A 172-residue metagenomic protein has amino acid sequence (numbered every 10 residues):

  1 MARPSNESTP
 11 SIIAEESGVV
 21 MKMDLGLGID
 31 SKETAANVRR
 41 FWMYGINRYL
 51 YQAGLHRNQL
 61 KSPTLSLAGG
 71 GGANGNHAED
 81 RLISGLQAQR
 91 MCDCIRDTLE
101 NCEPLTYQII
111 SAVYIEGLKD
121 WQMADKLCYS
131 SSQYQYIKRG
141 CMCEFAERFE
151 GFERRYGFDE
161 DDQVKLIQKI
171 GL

Functional and structural regions predicted by a protein language model:
M1-E100, W121, E147-L172: N-terminal interaction/assembly modules
A88, L99, S131, Q135-K138: Amphipathic, non-transmembrane alpha-helical scaffold segments
I109-I110: A short pre-motif secondary-structure segment
E116-Q133: Helix-turn-helix DNA-binding module
Y134-F152: DNA major-groove recognition helices of helix-turn-helix
